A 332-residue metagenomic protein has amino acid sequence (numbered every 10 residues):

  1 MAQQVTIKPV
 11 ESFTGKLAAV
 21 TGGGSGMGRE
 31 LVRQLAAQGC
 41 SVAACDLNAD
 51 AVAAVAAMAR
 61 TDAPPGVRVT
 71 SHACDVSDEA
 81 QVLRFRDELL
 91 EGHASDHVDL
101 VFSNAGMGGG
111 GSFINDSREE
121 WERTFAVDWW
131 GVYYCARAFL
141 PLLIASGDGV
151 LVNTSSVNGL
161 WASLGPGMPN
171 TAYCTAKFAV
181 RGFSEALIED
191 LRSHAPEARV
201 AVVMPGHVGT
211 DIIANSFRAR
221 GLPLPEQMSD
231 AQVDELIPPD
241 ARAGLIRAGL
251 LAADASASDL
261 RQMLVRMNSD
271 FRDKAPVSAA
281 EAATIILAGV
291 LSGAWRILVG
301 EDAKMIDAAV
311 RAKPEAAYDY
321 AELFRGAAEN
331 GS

Functional and structural regions predicted by a protein language model:
V5-A43: Canonical Rossmann dinucleotide-binding motif of NAD(H)/NADP(H)-dependent dehydrogenases/reductases, specifically
Q38-V55: Conserved glycine-rich Rossmann-like NAD(P)H-binding loop of the short-chain dehydrogenase/reductase
A49-D50, A73-F85, R118: The beta1-alpha1 cofactor-binding region of Rossmann-like NAD(H)/NADP(H)-dependent oxidoreductases
S112-F113, E120-E122: Substrate-binding pocket helix/loop in short-chain dehydrogenase/reductase
A136, A176: Active-site helix of classical SDR
S156: Residue(s) in the substrate-gating loop at a strand-loop-helix junction that position the organic substrate next
S193-I297: SDR active-site lid
